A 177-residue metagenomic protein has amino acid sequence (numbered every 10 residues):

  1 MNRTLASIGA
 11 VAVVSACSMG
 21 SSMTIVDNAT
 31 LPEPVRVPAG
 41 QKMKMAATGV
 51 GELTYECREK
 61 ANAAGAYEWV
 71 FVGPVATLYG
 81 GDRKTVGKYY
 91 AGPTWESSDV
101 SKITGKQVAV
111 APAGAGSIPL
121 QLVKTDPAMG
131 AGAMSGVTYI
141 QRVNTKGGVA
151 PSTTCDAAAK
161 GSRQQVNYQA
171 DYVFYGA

Functional and structural regions predicted by a protein language model:
M1-I8: Bacterial N-terminal signal peptides that target proteins for export
T24-E52, A61-A177: Primary mode marks residue(s) on the alpha4-beta5-alpha5 output face of response regulator receiver
